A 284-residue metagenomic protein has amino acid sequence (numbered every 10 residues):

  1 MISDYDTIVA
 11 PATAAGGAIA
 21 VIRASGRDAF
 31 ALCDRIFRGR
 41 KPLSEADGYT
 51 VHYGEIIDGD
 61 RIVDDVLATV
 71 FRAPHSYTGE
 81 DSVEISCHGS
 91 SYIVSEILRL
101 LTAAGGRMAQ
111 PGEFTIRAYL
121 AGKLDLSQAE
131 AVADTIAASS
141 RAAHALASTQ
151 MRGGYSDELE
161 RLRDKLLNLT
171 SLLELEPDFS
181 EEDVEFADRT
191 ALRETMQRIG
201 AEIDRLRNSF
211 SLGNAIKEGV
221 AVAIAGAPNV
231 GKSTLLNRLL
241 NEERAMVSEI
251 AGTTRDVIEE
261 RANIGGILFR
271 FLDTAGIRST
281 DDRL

Functional and structural regions predicted by a protein language model:
M1-A145, T149, G153: A glycine-rich (often HGG/GG-containing) alpha/beta subdomain
T13-S25, I36-G39, L172-L284: Conserved G1/Walker A P-loop phosphate-binding module
E80-E84, E96, E113, E130 (+5 more regions): Acidic-residue sensor for enzyme active/binding pockets
K123-E202, L206: Long, non-coiled-coil amphipathic alpha-helical linker/lever segments that couple catalytic cores to other domains
